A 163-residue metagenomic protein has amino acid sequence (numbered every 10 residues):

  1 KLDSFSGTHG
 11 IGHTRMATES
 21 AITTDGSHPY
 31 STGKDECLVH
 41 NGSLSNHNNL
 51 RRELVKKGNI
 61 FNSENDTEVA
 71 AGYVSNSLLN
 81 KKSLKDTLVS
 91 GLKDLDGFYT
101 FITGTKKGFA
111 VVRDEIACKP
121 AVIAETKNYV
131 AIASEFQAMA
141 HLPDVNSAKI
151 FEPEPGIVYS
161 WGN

Functional and structural regions predicted by a protein language model:
K1-N163: Conserved short alpha-helical segments that host acidic/polar catalytic motifs at enzyme active sites
